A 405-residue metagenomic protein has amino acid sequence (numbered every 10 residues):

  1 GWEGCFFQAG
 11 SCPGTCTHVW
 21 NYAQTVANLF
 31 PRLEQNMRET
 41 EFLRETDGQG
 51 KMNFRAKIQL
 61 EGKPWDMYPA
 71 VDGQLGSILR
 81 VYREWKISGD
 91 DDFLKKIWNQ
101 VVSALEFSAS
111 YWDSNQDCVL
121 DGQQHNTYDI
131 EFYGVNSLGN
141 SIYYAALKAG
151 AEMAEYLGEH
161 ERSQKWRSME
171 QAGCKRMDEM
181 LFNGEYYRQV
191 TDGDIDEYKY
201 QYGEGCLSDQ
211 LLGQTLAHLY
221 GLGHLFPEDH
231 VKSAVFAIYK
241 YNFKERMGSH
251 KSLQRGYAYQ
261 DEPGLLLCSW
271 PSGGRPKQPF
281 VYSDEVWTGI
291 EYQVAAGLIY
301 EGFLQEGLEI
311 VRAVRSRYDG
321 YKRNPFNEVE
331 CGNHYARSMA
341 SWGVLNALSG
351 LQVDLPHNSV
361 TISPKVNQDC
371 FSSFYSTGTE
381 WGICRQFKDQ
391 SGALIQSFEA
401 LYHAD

Functional and structural regions predicted by a protein language model:
G1-Q8, R32-Y68, S110-V135, D178-W287 (+1 more regions): Extended glycan-interaction surfaces of carbohydrate-active proteins
G4-M169, C174-M177, L219: Substrate-binding cleft of carbohydrate-active enzyme catalytic domains
T15-V19, A70-S77, V101, N136 (+13 more regions): Active-site-proximal structural scaffolding
P31, I87-D90, Y156-E159, E179 (+11 more regions): Short, well-ordered loop/turn and helix-capping segments at boundaries between secondary-structure elements and domains
N99-S103, A234-A237, R312-S316: Amphipathic alpha-helical scaffolding segments
Y156-G205, G213, H218, L222 (+2 more regions): Repeat-solenoid scaffold signature
A258-D261, K277-F280, D284-E285, E291-D405: Non-catalytic C-terminal accessory modules of carbohydrate-active enzymes
